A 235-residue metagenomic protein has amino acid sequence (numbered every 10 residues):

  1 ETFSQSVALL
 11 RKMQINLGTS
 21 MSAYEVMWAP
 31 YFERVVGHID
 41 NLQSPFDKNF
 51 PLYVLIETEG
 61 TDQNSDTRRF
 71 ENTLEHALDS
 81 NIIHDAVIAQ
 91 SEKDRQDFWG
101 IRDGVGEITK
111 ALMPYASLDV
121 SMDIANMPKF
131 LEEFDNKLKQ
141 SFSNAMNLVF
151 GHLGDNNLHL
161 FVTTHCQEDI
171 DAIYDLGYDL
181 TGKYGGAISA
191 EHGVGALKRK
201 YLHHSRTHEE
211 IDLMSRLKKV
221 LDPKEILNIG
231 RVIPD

Functional and structural regions predicted by a protein language model:
E1-D235: Noncatalytic alpha-helical scaffold of FAD-dependent oxidoreductases
